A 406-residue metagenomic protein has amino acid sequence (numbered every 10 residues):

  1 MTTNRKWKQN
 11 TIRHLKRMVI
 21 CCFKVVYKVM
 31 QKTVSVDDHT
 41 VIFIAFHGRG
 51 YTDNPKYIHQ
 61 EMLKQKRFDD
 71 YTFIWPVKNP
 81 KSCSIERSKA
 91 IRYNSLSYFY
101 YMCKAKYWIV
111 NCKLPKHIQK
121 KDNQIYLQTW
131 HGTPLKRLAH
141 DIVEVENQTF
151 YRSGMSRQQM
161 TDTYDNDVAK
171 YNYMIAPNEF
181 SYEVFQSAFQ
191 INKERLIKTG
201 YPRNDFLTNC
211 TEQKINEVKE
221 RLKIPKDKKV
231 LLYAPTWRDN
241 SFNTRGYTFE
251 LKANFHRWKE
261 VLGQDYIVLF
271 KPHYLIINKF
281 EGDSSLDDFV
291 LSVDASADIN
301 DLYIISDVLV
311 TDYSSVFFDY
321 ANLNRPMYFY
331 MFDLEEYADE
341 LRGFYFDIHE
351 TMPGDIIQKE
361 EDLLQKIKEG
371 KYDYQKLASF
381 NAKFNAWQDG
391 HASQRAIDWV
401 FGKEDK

Functional and structural regions predicted by a protein language model:
T2-L96: N-terminal pre-catalytic "stem/leader" segment of glycosyltransferase-like enzymes
K6-V25, A139-S241, G246, K376-A378: A nucleotide-sugar donor-handling region in carbohydrate enzymes
T52-K64, P202-G282, I357, Q388 (+1 more regions): Conserved catalytic-core segment of nucleotide-activated headgroup transferases in glycan assembly
K56-H59, R87-T149: Extended catalytic core of nucleotide-activated donor transferases of GT-like folds
I91-Y107, K113, Y274-F318: Donor nucleotide-activated moiety binding/catalytic core segment of transferases that use nucleotide-activated donors
W108-R137, A297-L341: A donor-sugar binding/catalytic signature common to diverse glycosyltransferases and related nucleotide-sugar
D283, S315-F384: Catalytic binding pocket for nucleotide-activated donors in carbohydrate/polymer assembly enzymes
D389-K406: C-terminal alpha-helical cap of glycosyltransferases
